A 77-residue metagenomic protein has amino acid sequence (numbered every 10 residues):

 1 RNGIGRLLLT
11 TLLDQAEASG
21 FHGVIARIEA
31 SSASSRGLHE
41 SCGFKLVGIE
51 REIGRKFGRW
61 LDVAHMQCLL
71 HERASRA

Functional and structural regions predicted by a protein language model:
R1, I28-E29: A short, internal acetyl-CoA/4′-phosphopantetheine-binding micro-motif in the GNAT/acyltransferase core
R1-A18, G23, R36-S41: Conserved acetyl-CoA-binding loop-helix of GNAT-fold acetyltransferases
L9, L69-R73: Acetyl-CoA-dependent GNAT
I25-I28, R36, E40, K45-D62 (+1 more regions): Conserved catalytic-core motifs of GNAT/GCN5-like acyltransferases
R76-A77: Flexible, glycine-/basic-rich loop-and-beta segments that form/coincide with the SAM-dependent methyltransferase
